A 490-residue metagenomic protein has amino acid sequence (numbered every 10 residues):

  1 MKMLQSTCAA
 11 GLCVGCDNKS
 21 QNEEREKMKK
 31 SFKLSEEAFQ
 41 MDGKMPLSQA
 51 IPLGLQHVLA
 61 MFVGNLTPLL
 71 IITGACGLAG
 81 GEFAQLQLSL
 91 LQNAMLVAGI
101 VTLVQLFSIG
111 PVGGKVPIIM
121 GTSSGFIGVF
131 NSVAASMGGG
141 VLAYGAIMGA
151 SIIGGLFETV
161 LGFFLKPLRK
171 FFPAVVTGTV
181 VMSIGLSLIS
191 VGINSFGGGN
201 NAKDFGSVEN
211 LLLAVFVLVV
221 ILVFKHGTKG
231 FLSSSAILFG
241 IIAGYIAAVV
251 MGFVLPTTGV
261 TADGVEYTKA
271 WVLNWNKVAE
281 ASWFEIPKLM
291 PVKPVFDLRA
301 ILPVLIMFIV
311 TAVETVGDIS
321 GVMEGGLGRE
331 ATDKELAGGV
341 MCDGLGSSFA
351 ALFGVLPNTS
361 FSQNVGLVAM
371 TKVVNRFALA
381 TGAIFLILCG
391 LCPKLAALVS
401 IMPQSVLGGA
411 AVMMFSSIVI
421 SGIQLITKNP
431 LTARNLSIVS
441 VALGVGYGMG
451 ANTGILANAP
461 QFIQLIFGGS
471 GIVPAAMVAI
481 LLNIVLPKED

Functional and structural regions predicted by a protein language model:
M1-M3: Methionine residue identity
C8, C13-P52, T257-L289, E324-G325 (+2 more regions): Intrinsically disordered, low-complexity non-transmembrane regions of multi-pass membrane transporters
K29-S48, I71-G81, Q85-L88, V112 (+3 more regions): Transmembrane alpha-helical segments and their short flanking loops that form helix-hairpins/helix-helix interfaces
L47, T73-G113, L302-R376: Membrane-embedded helical hairpins/re-entrant loop segments and their flanking transmembrane helices within multi-pass
A50-A214, K394-L395, I401, S405 (+3 more regions): Early transmembrane hairpin of solute transport permeases
L53-M61, L66, V97-L106, G128-V133 (+10 more regions): Hydrophobic core segments of alpha-helical transmembrane domains in multi-pass membrane transport and ion-translocation
G80, Q85-S89, F205-E209, V219-I286 (+4 more regions): Flexible hinge motifs at transmembrane-helix junctions and intramembrane kinks/re-entrant loops in multi-pass membrane
L106-P117, K166-F171, K225-A236, T371-R376 (+2 more regions): Membrane-helix interface "capping/anchor" motifs
